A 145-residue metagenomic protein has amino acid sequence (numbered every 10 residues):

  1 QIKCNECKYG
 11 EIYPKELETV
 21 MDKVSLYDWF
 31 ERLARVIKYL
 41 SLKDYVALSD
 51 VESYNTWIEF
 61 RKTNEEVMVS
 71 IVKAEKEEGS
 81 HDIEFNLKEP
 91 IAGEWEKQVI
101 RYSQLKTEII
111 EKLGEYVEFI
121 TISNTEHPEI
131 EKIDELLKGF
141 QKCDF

Functional and structural regions predicted by a protein language model:
Q1-V24: N-terminal "first-domain core" detector
I2-C7, S70-E78: Secondary-structure transition/turn motif
L17-S49: Short, well-structured hydrophobic secondary-structure segments
E31, E65-M68, S103, T107: Generic structural signal for well-ordered, non-transmembrane alpha-helical segments in soluble/cytosolic regions
V46-M68: Short, structured protein-protein interaction patches enriched in aromatics and acidic/basic residues, typified by
E78-F145: Mixed-charge, glycine-accented linear interaction segment located at domain edges/termini
